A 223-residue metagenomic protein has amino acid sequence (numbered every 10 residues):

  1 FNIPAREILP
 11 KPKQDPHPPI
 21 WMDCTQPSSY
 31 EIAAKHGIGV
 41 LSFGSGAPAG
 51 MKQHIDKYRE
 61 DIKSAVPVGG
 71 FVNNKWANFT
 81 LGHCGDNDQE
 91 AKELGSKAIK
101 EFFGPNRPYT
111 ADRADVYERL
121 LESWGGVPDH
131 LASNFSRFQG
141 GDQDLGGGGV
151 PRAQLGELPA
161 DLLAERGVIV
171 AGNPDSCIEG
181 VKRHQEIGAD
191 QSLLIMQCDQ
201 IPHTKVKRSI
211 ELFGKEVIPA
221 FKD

Functional and structural regions predicted by a protein language model:
F1-L9, A49-A189: An alpha-helical appendage that flanks or caps ligand/catalytic pockets
N2-I38: Aromatic- and glycine-enriched pocket-lining scaffold segments that form the walls of small-molecule binding clefts
I20, A33, Y58, A91 (+3 more regions): Conserved, mostly hydrophobic/aromatic
I20-D23, I38-F43, N74-L81, S192-L194: Hydrophobic faces of well-ordered beta-strands that scaffold small-molecule active sites in alpha/beta enzyme cores
T25-I55, R59: A conserved active-site cap/scaffold subdomain adjacent to cofactor or substrate pockets
I32, H36, R183-D190, A220-D223: A structural motif corresponding to the C-terminal end of an alpha-helix and its immediate exit/capping segment
S45-P48, L194-K207: Glycine-rich, proline-tolerant flexible connector loops at the mouths of alpha/beta enzymes
C84-D88, P202-L212, K222: Short glycine/threonine-rich loop-to-helix capping motif typified by GTGT followed within a few residues by an Asp-Pro
